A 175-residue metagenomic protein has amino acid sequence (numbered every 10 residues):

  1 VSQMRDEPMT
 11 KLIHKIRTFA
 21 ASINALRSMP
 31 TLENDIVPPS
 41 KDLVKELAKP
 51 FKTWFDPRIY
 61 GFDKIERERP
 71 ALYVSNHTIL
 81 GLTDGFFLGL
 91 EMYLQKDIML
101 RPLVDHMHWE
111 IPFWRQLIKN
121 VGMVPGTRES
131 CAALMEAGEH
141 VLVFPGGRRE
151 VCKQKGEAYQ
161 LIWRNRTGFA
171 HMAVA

Functional and structural regions predicted by a protein language model:
V1-E91, K96-G122, G126-E129: Membrane-anchoring hydrophobic helices of lipid-metabolizing enzymes
E66, L134-E136, A175: Extracellular/periplasmic catalytic domains that process cell-envelope and extracellular macromolecules
G81-F87, A132-G146: Short, composition-biased local secondary-structure segments
L100, E129, A137-V141, F169-A170: Generic beta-strand structural signal
E110-P112, L134, E150-K153: Short, well-ordered, mixed-charge alpha-helical segments that flank or form enzyme active sites
L117, A133, H171-A173: Hydrophobic/aromatic ligand-binding patch that stacks against planar heteroaromatic rings of cofactors or nucleotides
M123, T127, A133-E139, L161-N165: Short, well-structured alpha-helical patches and their helix-loop capping segments that border functional surfaces
H140-A175: Membrane-associated lipid acylation/remodeling enzymes share a hydrophobic transmembrane-juxtamembrane segment
